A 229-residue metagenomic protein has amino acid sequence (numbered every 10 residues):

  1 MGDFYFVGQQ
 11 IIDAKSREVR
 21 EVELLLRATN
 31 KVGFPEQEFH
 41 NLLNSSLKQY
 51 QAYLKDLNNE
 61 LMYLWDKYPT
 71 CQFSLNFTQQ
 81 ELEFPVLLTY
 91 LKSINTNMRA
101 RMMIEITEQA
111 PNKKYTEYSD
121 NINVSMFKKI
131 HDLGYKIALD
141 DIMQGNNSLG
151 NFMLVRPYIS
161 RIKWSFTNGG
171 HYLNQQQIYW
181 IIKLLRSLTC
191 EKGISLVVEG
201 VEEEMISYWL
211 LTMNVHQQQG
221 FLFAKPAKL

Functional and structural regions predicted by a protein language model:
M1-N97: Bacterial c-di-GMP phosphodiesterase EAL domain
M1-Q9, D13-R20, L26-V32, T107-T116 (+2 more regions): EAL-family c-di-GMP phosphodiesterase catalytic domain
Y53-L54, N58, L82-N95, K114-V124 (+2 more regions): Distinct, well-ordered alpha-helical segments
W65, N95, V124-G134, I182-E191: Surface-exposed amphipathic alpha-helices with a cationic face
Y68-Q72, N97-R101, D132-G134, P157-I159 (+1 more regions): A general structural motif
A100-H131: Hydrophobic, well-structured mid-protein blocks that either form specific transmembrane helices
